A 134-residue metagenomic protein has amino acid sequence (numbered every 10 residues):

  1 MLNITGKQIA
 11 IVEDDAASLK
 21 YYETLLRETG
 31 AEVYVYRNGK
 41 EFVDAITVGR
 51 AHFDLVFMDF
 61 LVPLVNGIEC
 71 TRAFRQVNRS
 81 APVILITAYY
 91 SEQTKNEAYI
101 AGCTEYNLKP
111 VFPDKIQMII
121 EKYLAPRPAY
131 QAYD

Functional and structural regions predicted by a protein language model:
D15-Y34: Two-component/phosphorelay signaling modules centered on CheY-like receiver
V35-L55: Acidic, metal-coordinating helix/loop segments flanking the phosphotransfer/catalytic sites of two-component signaling
R37-N38, N66-E69: Acidic catalytic/metal-coordinating carboxylates
V56, F60-L61, F112, E121: The short loop immediately C-terminal to the conserved phospho-acceptor aspartate in CheY-like receiver
P63, S91: The feature encodes the CheY-like receiver
I68-S80: Short amphipathic alpha-helix used as the core "switch/output" element in two-component signaling
Q93, V111-I120: C-terminal output helix
